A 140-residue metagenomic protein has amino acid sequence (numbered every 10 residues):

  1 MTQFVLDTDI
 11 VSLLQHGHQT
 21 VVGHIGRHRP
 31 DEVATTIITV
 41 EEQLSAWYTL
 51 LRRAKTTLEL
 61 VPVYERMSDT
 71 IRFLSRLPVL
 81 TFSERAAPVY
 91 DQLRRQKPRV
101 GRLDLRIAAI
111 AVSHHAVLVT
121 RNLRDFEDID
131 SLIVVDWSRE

Functional and structural regions predicted by a protein language model:
M1-T39, L50-S68, E140: Short, well-structured N-terminal submotif of metal-dependent ribonuclease cores
T2, G23-R27, T70-I71, V79 (+2 more regions): Short secondary-structure boundary/capping segments
T2, H18, A108, V112-E140: Acidic, PIN/NYN-like endoribonuclease modules and their adjacent C-terminal/linker elements
D7-T8, Q43, Y90, A111 (+1 more regions): Generic structural signal for small/hydrophobic residues in well-ordered secondary structure, especially within
I10, T39, A86, I107 (+1 more regions): Alpha-helix capping/helix-boundary segments
R29, S75, I129-D130: Short, structured coil segments at secondary-structure junctions
W47-L51, F73-V119: Active-site neighborhoods of divalent-metal-dependent phosphate/nucleic-acid chemistry enzymes
